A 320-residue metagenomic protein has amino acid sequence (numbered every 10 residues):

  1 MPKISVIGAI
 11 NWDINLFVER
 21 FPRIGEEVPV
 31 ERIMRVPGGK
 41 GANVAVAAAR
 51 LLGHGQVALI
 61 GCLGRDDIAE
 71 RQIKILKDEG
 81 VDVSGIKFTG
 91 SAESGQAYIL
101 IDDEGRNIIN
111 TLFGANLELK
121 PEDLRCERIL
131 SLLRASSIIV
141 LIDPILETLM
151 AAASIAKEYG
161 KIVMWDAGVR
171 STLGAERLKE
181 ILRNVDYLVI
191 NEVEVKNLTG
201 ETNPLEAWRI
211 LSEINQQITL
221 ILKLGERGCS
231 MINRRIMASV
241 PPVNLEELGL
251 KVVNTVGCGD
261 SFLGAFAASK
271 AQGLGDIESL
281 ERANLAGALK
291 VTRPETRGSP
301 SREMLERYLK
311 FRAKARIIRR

Functional and structural regions predicted by a protein language model:
M1-C62, D67-K74, D78, G249-V252 (+1 more regions): Glycine-rich phosphate/adenosyl-contacting loop at the front of the ribokinase-like
M1-I4, P204-R320: Conserved phosphate-binding/catalytic region of the ribokinase-like
A9, G61-R65, F88, I101-D103 (+2 more regions): Cofactor-binding loop segments of dinucleotide-utilizing enzymes, especially the Rossmann-like FAD- and NAD(P)+-binding
A48, N191, G259-D260: Short, conserved phosphate/pyrophosphate- and ester-handling motifs at nucleotide-, phospho-/glycolipid
I75-S91: A glycine-rich helix N-cap at a beta->alpha junction
G85-T89, I99-I138, I142-D143: Conserved phosphate-binding/catalytic loop of the ribokinase/pfkB sugar-kinase fold
S137-I210, E226-C229, R234: Conserved beta-alpha-beta core of the PfkB/ribokinase-like small-molecule kinase fold
